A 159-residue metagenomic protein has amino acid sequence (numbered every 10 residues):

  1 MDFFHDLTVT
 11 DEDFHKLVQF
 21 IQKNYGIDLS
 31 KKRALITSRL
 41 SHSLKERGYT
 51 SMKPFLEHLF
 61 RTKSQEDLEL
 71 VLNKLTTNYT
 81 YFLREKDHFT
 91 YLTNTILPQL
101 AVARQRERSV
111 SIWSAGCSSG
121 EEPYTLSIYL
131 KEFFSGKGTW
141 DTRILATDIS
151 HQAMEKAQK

Functional and structural regions predicted by a protein language model:
M1-W113: Conserved AdoMet
Q105-K159: Class I S-adenosyl-L-methionine-dependent methyltransferase module
